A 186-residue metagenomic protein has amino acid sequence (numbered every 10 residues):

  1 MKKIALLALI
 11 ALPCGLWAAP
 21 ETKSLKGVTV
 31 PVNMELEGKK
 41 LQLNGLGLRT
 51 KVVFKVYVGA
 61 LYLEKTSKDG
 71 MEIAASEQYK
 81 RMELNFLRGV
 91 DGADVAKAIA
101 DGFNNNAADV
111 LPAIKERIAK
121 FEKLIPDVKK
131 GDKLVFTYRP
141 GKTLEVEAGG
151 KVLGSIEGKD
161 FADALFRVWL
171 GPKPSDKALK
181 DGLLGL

Functional and structural regions predicted by a protein language model:
I4-P13: Sec-dependent N-terminal signal peptides
A18-L186: Terminal leader/tail segments of proteins
